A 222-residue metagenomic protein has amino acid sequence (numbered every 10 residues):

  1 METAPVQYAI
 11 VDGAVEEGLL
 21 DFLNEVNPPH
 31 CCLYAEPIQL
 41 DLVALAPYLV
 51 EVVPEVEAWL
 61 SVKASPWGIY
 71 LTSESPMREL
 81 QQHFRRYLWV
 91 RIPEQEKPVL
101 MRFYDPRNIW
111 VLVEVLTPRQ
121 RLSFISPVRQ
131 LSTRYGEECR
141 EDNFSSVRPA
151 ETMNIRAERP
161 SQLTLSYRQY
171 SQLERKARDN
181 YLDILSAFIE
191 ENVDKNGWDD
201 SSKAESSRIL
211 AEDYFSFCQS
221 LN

Functional and structural regions predicted by a protein language model:
A4-P5, G13-V26, H30-E55, S73-E79 (+2 more regions): A contiguous, surface-oriented mixed alpha/beta subdomain in the mid-to-C-terminal portion of proteins that forms
L42, S65-I69: Partner-binding and oligomerization surfaces adjacent to conserved cores of proteins that assemble macromolecular
V56, L60-S65: N-terminal accessory/precursor segments of enzymes
